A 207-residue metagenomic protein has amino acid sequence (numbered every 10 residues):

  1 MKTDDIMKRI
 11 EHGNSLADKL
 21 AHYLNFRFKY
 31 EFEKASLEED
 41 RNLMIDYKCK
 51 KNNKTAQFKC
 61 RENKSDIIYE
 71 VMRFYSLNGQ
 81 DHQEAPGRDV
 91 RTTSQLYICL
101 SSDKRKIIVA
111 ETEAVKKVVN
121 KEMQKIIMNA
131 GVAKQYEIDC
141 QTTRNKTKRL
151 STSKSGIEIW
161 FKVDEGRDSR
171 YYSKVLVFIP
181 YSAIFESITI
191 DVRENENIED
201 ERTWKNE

Functional and structural regions predicted by a protein language model:
M1-T55, K59-E207: Nucleic-acid endonuclease domains
